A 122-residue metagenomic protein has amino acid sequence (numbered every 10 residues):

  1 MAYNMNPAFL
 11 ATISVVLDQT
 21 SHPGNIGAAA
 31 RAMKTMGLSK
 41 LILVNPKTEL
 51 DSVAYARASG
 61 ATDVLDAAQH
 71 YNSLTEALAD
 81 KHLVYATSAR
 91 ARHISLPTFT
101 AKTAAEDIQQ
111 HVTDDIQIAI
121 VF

Functional and structural regions predicted by a protein language model:
M1-F122: Post-transcriptional modification and biogenesis factors for structured RNAs of the translation apparatus
